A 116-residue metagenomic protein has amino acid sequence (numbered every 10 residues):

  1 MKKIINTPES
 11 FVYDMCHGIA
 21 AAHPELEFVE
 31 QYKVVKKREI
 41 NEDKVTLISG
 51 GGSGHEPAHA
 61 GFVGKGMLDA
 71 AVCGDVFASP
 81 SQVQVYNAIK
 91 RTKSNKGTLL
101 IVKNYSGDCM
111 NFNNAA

Functional and structural regions predicted by a protein language model:
M1-L47: N-terminal amphipathic/basic leader segments beginning at the initiator methionine
N6-D14, E42, G54, A58 (+3 more regions): Conserved active-site and cofactor/substrate-binding residues in soluble primary-metabolism enzymes
H23, G50-S53, A70-A71, V102-Y105: Fold-independent oxyanion-binding glycine-rich loops and adjacent beta-strand/coil segments at enzyme active sites
L26, K44-I48, D75, K96-L100: Structural motif
V34-E42, N87-K96: Glycine-rich phosphate/diphosphate-binding loops that line cofactor/substrate pockets in enzymes
V34-K65, V72: Glycine-rich, flexible N-terminal cofactor/catalytic loop recognition
H55, F62-N95: Glycine-rich oxoanion-binding loops at beta->alpha junctions
K96-A116: N-terminal glycine-/lysine-enriched basic segments
